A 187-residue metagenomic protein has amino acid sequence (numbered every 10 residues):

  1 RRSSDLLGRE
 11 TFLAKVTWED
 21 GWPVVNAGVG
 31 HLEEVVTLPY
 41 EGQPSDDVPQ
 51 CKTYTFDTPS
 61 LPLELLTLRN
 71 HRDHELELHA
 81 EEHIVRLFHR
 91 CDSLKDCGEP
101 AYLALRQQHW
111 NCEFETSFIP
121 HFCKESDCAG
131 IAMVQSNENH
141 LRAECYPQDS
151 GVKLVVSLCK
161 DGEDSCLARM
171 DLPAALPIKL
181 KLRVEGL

Functional and structural regions predicted by a protein language model:
R2-S3: Short, small-residue-biased leader/transition segments that mark boundaries at the very start of proteins
G8-L13: Structural motif
A14-T17, G21-L187: Extracellular glycan-recognition regions
